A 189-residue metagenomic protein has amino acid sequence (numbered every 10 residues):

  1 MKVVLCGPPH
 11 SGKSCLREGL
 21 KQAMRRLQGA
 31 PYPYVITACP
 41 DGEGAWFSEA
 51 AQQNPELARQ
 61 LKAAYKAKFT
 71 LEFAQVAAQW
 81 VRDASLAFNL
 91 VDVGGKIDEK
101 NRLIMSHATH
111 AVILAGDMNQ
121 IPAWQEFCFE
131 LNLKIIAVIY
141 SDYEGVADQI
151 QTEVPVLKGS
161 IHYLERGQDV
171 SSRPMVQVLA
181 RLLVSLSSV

Functional and structural regions predicted by a protein language model:
K2, F88, H110-V112: Structural motif
K2-R26: Glycine-rich phosphate-binding P-loop
R26-W46: Short beta-strand-centered segment that lines the nucleotide-binding/catalytic pocket of NTP-utilizing
F47-Y65: Conserved NTP-binding/hydrolysis module of P-loop NTPases
Q60-Y65, V81-E99: Switch II (G3) loop of P-loop NTPases
A64-Q75: Short glycine-rich substrate-engagement loop in P-loop NTPases that contacts/grips substrate
G95-S171: Conserved catalytic-core segment of NTP-binding enzymes
D169-V189: C-terminal end of P-loop GTPase domains and the immediately downstream helical coupling element
